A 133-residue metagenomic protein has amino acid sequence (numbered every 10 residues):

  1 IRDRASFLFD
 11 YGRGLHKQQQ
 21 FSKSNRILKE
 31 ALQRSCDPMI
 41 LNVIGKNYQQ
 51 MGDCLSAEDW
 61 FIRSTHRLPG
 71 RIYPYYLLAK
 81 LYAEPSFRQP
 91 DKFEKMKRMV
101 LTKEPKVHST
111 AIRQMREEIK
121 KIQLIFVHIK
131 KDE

Functional and structural regions predicted by a protein language model:
R2, S35-C36, P69, P105: Short coil turns that delineate tetratricopeptide repeat
S6-D10, M39-V43, Y73-L77, S109-Q114: Alpha-solenoid helical repeat scaffolds
Q18, M51, P85-F87: Structural motif corresponding to the intra-repeat A-B loop/turn of tetratricopeptide repeats
F21, C54, R88-P90: TPR-repeat structural position
S24, A57, K92-F93: Single-residue signature of alpha-solenoid repeat helices
K29-Q33, I62-H66, R98-T102: Conserved structural position within tetratricopeptide repeats
D91-E133: Terminal, low-structured helical/coil segments at or just beyond the last alpha-helical repeat
